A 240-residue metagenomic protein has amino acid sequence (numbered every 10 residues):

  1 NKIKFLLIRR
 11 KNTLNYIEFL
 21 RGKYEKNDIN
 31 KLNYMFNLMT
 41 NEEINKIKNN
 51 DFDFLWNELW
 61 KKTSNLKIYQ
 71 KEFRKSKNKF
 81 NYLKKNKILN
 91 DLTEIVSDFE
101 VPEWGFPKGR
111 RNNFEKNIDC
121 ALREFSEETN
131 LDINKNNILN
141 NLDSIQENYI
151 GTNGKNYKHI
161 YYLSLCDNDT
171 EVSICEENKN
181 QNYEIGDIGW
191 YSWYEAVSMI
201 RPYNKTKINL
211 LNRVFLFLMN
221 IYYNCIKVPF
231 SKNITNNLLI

Functional and structural regions predicted by a protein language model:
L7, K77-V101: Eukaryote-specific, low-hydrophobicity, charge-rich regions
I8-K26, N30: Short, solvent-exposed beta-strand-terminating loops
T13-N15, E127, S198: Active-site micro-motifs of SAM-dependent methyltransferase domains
I17, N33-L38, E42, K46-I47 (+5 more regions): Nudix hydrolase/Nudix homology domain
E100, G105-L142: The catalytic Nudix box helix
